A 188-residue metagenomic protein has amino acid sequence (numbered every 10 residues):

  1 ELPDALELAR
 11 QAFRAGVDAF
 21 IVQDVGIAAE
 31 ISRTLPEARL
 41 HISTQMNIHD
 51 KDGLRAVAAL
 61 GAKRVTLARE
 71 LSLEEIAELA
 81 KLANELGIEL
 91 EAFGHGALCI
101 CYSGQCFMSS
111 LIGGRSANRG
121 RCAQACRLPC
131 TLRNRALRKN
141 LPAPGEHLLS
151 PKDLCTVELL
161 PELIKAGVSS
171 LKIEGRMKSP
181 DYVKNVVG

Functional and structural regions predicted by a protein language model:
E1-I48, E75-S170, M177-G188: Active-site pocket-lining/capping segments in soluble small-molecule metabolic enzymes
M46, K51-A83: Internal, well-ordered domain-core segments that constitute the primary functional module of diverse proteins
A58-R64, A68, I164-R176: Short acidic catalytic loops
